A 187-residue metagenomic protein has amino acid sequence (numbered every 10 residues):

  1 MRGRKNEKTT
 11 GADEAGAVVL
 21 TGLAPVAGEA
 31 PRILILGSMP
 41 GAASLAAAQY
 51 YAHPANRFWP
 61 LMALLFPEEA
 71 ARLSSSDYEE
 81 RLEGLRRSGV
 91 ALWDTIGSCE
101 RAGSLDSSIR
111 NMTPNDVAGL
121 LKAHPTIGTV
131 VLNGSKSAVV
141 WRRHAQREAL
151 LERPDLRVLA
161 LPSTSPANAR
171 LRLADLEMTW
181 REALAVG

Functional and structural regions predicted by a protein language model:
M1-A30, H53-P54, G103-A118, R142-G187: C-terminal capping/extension of enzyme domains
G28-S38: Short, hydrophobic/glycine-enriched beta-strand segments
P40-A43, R57, G97-E100, S135-V139 (+1 more regions): Short, solvent-exposed loop/turn segments at secondary-structure junctions
A43-S108: Short, surface-exposed acidic-centric catalytic microdomains
M62, V140-W141: Hydrophobic packing residues within well-ordered alpha-helices of enzyme cores
R87-V139: Internal catalytic-core helix/loop-beta-alpha segment that presents or stabilizes conserved functional determinants
